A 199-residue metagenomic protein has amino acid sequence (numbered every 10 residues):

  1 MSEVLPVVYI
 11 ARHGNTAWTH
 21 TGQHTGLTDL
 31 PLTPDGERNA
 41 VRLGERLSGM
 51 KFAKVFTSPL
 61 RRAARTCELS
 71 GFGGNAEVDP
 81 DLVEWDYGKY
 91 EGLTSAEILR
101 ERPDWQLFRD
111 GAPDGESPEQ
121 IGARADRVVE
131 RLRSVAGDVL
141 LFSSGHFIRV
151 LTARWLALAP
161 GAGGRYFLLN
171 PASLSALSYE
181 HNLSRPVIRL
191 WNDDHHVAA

Functional and structural regions predicted by a protein language model:
M1-P6, D79, W85-A96, A153-A199: Acidic, low-complexity terminal tails and accessory targeting/binding regions of phosphate-metabolizing enzymes
S2-E3, V41-Q106: Phosphate-coordination/substrate-recognition cap region in phosphate-metabolizing enzymes
V8, A136-F142: Residue-level preference for the first positions of well-ordered beta-strands
V8-T66, D114-D126: Loop-to-helix element that buttresses phosphate recognition and phosphoryl-transfer chemistry
G14, G145, D194: Active-site metal-binding loops of divalent metal-dependent hydrolases
L69, V150, R154: Active-site signature of alpha/beta-hydrolase-fold catalytic machinery across serine- and Asp/Cys-nucleophile hydrolases
R100-Q120: Short glycine/proline- and acidic residue-enriched helix-loop micro-motifs that form flexible lids or anion-recognition
